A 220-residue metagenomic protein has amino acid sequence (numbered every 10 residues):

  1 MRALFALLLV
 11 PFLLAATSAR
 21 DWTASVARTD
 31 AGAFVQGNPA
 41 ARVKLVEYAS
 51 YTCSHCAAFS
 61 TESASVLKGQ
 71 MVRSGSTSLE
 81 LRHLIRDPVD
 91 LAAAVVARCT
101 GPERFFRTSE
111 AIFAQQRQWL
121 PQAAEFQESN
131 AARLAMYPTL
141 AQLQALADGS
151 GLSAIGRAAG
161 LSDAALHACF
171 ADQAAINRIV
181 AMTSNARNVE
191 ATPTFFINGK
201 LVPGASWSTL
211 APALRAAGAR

Functional and structural regions predicted by a protein language model:
A3-F12: Sec-dependent N-terminal signal peptides
F5, T17-A19, S50, Q142-R220: C-terminal cap of thioredoxin/glutaredoxin-like
W22-R28, T108-I112, A124, L140-L152 (+1 more regions): Periplasmic c-type cytochrome electron-transfer domains
V26-V43: A short beta-strand-turn-helix
P39, V72-S74, V89, R187-E190: Extracellular/periplasmic catalytic domains that process cell-envelope and extracellular macromolecules
K44-E47, S78-L81, T194-F196: Soluble periplasmic/extracytoplasmic beta-strand elements of cell-envelope proteins
E47-C53: Aromatic-flanked redox-active Cys/Sec active sites in thiol-based oxidoreductases, especially the WC-centered
Y51, A58-L143, A217: Structural alpha/beta surface segment adjacent to cysteine/selenocysteine redox centers across thiol/disulfide enzymes
